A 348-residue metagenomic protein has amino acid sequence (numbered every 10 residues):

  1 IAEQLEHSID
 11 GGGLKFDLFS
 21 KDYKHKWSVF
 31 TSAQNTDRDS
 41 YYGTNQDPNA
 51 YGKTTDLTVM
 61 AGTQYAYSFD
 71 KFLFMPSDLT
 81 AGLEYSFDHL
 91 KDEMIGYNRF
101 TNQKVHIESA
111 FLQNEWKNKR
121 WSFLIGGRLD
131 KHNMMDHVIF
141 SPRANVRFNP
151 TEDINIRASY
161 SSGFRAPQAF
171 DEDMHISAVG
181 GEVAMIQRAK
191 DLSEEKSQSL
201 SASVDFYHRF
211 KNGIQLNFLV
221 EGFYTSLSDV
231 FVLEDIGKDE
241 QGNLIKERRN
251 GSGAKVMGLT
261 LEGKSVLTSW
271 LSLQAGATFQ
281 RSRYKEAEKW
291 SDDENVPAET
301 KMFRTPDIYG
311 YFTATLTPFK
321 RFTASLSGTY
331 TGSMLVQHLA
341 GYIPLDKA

Functional and structural regions predicted by a protein language model:
I1-A2, R38-P48, K91-R99, M135-S141 (+7 more regions): Outer-membrane beta-barrel translocator domains and adjoining extracellular loop/strand segments of Gram-negative
A2-S8, D37-D39, N49-T58, N98-H106 (+6 more regions): Replace "Gram-negative outer membrane beta-barrel proteins" with "bacterial and organellar outer membrane beta-barrel
E3-D136, F210, I214-G222, G258-L259 (+2 more regions): Face-selective signature of the C-terminal outer-membrane beta-barrel domain
G12-F16, A61-Y65, A110-L112, P142-A144 (+7 more regions): Membrane-embedded beta-strands of outer-membrane beta-barrel proteins, especially the hydrophobic/small aromatic
K24-Y42, N149, R157, D191-R249 (+1 more regions): Membrane-embedded beta-barrel scaffold of Gram-negative outer-membrane proteins
K117-S122, N217-F218, F223-S226, E247-L339: Gram-negative outer-membrane beta-barrel transporters
N133, D153-L200, G222-R248, E288 (+1 more regions): Surface-exposed extracellular loop regions of Gram-negative outer-membrane beta-barrel proteins, predominantly
